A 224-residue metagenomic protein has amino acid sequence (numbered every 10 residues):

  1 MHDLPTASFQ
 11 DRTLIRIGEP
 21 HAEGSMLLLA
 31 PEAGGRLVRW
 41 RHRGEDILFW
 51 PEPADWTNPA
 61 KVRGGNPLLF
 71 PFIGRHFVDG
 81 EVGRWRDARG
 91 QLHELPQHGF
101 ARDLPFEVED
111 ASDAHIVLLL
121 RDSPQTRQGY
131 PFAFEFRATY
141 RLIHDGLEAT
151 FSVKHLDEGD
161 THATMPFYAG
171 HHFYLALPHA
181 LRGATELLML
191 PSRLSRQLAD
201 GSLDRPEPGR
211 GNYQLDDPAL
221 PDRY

Functional and structural regions predicted by a protein language model:
M1-L69, V82: Beta-strand-rich N-terminal accessory domains
D3-F9, A88-H144: Extended, loop-rich substrate-binding clefts of extracytoplasmic carbohydrate-active enzymes
F9-D11, E23, G34, F100-D103 (+3 more regions): Residues that act as N-cap/strand-start positions at coil-to-secondary-structure junctions
E19, P31, H42, L120-F167 (+1 more regions): Acidic, contiguous internal or C-terminal segments within carbohydrate-active enzymes that form a structured patch used
M26, H115, G146-E148: Structural motif
W40, W85, R196: Short aromatic-centered micro-motifs
K61-E94, E186-R193: Beta-strand/loop-rich accessory regions of lumenal/periplasmic or secreted enzymes, predominantly carbohydrate-active
H162, P166, Y174-Y224: Active-site/ligand-binding surface loops and adjacent short beta/alpha elements that line catalytic pockets across
